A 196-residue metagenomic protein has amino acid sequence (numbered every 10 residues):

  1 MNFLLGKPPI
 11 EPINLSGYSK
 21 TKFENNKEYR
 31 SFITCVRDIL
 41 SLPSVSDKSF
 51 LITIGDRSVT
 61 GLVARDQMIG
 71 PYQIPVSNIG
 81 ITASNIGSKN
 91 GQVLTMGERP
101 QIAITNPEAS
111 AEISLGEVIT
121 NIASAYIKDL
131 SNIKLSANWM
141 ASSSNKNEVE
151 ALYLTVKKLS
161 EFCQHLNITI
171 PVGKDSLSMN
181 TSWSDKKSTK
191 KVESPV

Functional and structural regions predicted by a protein language model:
M1-V196: Glycine/proline-enriched, intrinsically flexible loops and inter-domain linkers
